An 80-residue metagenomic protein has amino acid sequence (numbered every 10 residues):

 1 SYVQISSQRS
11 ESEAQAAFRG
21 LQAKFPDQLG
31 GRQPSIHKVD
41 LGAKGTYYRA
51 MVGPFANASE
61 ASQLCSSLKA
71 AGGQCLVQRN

Functional and structural regions predicted by a protein language model:
I5-R9: Structural beta->alpha junctions
S10-N80: Extracytoplasmic
